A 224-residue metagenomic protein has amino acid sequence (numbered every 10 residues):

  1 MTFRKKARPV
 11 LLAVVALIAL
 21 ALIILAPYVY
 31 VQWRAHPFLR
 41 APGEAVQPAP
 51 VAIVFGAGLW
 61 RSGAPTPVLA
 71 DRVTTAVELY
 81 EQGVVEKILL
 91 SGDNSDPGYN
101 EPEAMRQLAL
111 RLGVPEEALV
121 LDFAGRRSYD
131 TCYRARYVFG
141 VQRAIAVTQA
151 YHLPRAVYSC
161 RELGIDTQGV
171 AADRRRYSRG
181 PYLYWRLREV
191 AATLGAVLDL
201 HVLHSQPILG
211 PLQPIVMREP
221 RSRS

Functional and structural regions predicted by a protein language model:
M1-K5, I53, S224: Polar low-complexity intrinsically disordered regions
T2-G43: N-terminal type II signal-anchor transmembrane helix that functions as the membrane-insertion/stop-transfer segment
V29-L187: A structural signal for short, hydrophobic/glycine-enriched beta-strand patches
W33, L183-I208: A transmembrane-helix-recognition feature enriched in membrane-embedded lipid enzymes and envelope glyco-/phospholipid
A49, H204-S224: Short linear elements at protein peripheries
L112-G113, L163-I165, A191-T193, P214-R218: Short, highly charged low-complexity linear segments
